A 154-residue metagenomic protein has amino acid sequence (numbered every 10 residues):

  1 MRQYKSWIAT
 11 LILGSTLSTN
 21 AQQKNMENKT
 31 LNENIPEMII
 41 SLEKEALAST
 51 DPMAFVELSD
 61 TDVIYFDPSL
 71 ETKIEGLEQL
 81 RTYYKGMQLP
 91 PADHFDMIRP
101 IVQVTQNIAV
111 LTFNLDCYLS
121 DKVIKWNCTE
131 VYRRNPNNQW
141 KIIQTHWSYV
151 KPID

Functional and structural regions predicted by a protein language model:
M1-E27: Bacterial Sec-dependent N-terminal signal peptides
Q22-E57, I64-D154: A beta-strand edge to alpha-helix "cap/lid" segment located at domain peripheries
